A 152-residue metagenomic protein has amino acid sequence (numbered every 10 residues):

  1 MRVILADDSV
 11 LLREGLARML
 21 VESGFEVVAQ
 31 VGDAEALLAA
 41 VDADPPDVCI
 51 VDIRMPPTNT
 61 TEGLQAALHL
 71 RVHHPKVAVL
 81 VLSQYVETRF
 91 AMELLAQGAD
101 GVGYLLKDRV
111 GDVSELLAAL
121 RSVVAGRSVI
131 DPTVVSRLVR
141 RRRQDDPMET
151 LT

Functional and structural regions predicted by a protein language model:
M1-R2, R143: Non-catalytic signal-transmission and effector/linker regions of two-component phosphorelay proteins
D7: Conserved acidic carboxylate
V10-A29: Two-component/phosphorelay signaling modules centered on CheY-like receiver
Q30-V48, T58: Acidic, metal-coordinating helix/loop segments flanking the phosphotransfer/catalytic sites of two-component signaling
D52, S83: Active-site residues of response regulator receiver
M55: Receiver (REC) domain active-site loop signature in two-component systems and cognate sites in sensor histidine kinases
T60-K76, T88, M92-Q97: Short amphipathic alpha-helix used as the core "switch/output" element in two-component signaling
M92-G103, D108-T150: Short, flexible helix-to-coil linker/hinge segments that flank and couple to helix-turn-helix
